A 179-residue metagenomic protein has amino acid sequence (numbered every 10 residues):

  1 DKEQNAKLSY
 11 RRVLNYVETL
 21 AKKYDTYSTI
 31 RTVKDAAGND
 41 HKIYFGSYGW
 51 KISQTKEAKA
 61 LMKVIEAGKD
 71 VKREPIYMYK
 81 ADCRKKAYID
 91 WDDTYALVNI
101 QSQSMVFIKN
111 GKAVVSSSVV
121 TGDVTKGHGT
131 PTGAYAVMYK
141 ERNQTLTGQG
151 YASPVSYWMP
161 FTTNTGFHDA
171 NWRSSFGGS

Functional and structural regions predicted by a protein language model:
D1-A152, Y157, R173: Surface-exposed, secretory/extracytoplasmic low-complexity segments enriched in Ser/Thr/Asn/Gly/Pro
G148, H168-S179: C-terminal soluble interaction/assembly domains
